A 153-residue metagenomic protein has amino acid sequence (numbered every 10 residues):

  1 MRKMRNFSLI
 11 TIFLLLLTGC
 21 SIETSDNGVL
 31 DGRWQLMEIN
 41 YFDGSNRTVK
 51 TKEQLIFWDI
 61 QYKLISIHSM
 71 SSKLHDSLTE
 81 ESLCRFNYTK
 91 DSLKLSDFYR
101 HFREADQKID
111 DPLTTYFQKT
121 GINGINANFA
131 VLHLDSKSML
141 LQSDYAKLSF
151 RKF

Functional and structural regions predicted by a protein language model:
R5-T11: Sec-dependent signal peptide recognition, specifically the positively charged N-region followed immediately by
L16-G19: C-terminal motif of bacterial Sec signal peptides marking the signal peptidase cleavage site
S21-E23: Bacterial signal peptide processing site
L30-K50: Post-signal peptide N-terminal segment of mature Sec-exported envelope proteins
I39-S45, Q61-L134: Contiguous, well-ordered beta-strand patches that form the walls/edges of small beta-barrel/beta-sandwich domains
I56, S82-C84, A127, A146-S149: Short beta-strand segments
R85-S92, L134-F153: Edge beta-strand at a domain terminus
